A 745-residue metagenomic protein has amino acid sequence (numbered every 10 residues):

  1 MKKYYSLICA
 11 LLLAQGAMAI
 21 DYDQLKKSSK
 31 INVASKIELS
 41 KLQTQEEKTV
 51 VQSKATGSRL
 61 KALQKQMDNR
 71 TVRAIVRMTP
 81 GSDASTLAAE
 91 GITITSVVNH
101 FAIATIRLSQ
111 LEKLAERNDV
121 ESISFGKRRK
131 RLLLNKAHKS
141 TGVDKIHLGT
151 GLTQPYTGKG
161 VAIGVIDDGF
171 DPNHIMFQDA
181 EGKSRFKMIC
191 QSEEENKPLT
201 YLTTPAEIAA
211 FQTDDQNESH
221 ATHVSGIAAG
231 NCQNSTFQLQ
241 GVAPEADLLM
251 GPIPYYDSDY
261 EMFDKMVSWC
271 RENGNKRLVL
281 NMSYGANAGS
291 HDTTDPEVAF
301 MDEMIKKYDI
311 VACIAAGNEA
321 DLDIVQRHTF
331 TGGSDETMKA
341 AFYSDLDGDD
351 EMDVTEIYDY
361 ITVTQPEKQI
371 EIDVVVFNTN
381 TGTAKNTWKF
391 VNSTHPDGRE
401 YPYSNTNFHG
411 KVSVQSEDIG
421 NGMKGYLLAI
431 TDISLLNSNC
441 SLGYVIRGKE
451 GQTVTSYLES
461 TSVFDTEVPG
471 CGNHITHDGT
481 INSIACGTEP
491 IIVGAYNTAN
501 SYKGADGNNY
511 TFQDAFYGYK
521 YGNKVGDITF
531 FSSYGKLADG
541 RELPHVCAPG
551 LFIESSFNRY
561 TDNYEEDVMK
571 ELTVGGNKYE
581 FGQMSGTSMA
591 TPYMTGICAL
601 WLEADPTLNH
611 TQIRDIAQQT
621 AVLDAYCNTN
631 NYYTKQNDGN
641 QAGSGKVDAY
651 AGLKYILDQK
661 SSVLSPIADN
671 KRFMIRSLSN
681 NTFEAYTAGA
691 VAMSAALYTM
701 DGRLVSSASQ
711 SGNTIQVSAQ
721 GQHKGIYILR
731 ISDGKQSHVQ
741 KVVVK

Functional and structural regions predicted by a protein language model:
Y5, M18-Q154, V161-I163, I175 (+1 more regions): Autoinhibitory N-terminal propeptides
I20-D21, G149-D259, G274-R277, G289 (+10 more regions): Subtilisin-like serine protease catalytic core
K61-Q64, R277-N281, I310, I314 (+6 more regions): C-terminal subdomain of the subtilisin-like protease fold in secreted/lumenal serine endopeptidases
Q154-Y156, G169-T222, G226, N378-S462 (+2 more regions): Active-site core segment of subtilase-fold serine proteases
E193-A206, D373-N392, N405-N407, V412 (+3 more regions): Catalytic-core environment of secreted peptidases
S225-A228, L249-Y255, D309, Y358-N380 (+1 more regions): Hydrolase catalytic cores
A246, V267-D292, A315-A316, V445-E450 (+1 more regions): Short acidic, glycine-rich surface-loop motifs adjacent to enzyme active sites
P666-K745: C-terminal outer-membrane/trafficking sorting elements
